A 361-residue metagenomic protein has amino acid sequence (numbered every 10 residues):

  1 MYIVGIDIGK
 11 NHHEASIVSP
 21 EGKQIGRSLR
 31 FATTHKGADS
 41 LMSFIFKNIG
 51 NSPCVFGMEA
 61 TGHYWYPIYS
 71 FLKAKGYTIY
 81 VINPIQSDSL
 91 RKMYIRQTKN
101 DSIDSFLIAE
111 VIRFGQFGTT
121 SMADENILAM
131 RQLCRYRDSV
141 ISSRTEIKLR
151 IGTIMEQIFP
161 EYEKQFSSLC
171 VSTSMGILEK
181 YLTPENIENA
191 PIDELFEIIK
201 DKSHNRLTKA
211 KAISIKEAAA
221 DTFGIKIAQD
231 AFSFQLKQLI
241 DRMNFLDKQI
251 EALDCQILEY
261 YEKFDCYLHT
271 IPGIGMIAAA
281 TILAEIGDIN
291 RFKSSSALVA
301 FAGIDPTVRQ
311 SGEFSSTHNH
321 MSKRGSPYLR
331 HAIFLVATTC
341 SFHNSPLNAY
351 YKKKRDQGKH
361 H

Functional and structural regions predicted by a protein language model:
M1-H361: A detector of single, family-specific signature residues that are central to catalytic or substrate-handling motifs
